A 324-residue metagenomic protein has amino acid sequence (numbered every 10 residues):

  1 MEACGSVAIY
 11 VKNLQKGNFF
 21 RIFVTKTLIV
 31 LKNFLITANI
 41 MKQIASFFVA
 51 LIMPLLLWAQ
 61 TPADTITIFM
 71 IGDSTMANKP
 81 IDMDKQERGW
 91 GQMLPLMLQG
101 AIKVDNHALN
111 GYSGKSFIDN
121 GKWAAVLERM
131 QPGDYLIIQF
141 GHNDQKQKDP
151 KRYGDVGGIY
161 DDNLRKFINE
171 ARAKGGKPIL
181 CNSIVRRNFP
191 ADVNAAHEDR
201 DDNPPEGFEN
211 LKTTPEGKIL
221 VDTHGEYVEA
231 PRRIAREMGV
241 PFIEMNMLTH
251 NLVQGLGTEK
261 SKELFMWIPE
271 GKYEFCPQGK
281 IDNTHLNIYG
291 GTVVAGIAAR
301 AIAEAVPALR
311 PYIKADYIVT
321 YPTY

Functional and structural regions predicted by a protein language model:
A8, K12, F23-T25, I36: A cross-taxon signal for low-complexity, glycine/charged-rich
L14, F19-F20, L31, L35: Short hydrophobic targeting helices and cationic amphipathic motifs that mediate membrane/organellar targeting
K32, A38-I44: Positively charged n-region of N-terminal signal peptides that target proteins for export
S46-L56: Bacterial N-terminal signal peptides
Q60-A108, A124-L136: Serine-esterase "nucleophile elbow" of acetyl-processing enzymes
P62-A63, K122-K314, T323: Alpha-helical cap/lid subdomain in secreted, periplasmic, or secretory-pathway luminal O-acyl-processing enzymes
N78-E87, A108-F117, Q147-D155: Acidic/histidine-rich helix-loop elements that form or flank divalent-metal/phosphate-binding sites at the catalytic
